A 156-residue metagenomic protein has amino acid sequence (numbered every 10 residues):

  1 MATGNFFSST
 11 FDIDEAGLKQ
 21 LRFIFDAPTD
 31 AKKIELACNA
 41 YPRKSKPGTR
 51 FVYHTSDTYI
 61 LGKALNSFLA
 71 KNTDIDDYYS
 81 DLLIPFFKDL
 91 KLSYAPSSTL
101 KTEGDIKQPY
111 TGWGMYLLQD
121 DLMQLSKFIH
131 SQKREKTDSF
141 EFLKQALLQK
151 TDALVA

Functional and structural regions predicted by a protein language model:
M1-L92, L117-M123, K127-S131: Active-site-adjacent helix/loop patches that line small-molecule binding or acyl-intermediate pockets
S9-F11, S98, T137: Short, hydrophobic secondary-structure boundary micro-motifs
E15-A16, T55, T99, E103-G104 (+1 more regions): Flexible domain-boundary/linker segments
L92-K101, Q145-A156: Active-site Gly/Thr loop motif
T99-Y116, A156: Carbohydrate-binding/catalytic loop surfaces
K127, E135-L147: A conserved catalytic-loop motif detector
